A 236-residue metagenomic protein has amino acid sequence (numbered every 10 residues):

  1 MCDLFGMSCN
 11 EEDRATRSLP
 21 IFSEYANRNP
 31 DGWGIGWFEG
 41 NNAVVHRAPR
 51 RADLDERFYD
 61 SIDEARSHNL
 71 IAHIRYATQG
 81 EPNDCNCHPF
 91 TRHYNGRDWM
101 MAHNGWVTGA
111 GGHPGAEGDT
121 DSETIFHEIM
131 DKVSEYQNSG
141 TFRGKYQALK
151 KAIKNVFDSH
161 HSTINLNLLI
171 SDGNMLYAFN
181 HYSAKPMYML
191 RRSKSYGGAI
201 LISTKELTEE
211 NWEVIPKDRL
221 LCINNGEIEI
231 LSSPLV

Functional and structural regions predicted by a protein language model:
M1-E56, L70, A178-A184, I200 (+2 more regions): Extreme N-terminus nucleophile/cap motif
C2, W99-G109: Conserved beta-strand-loop-short alpha-helix elements that form and flank the Mn2+/Mg2+-coordinating active site
M7-N10, H73-Y76, N104, D172-G173 (+3 more regions): Fold-independent oxyanion-binding glycine-rich loops and adjacent beta-strand/coil segments at enzyme active sites
V44, A48, R97, T108-E117: Cytosolic regulatory regions built on CNB/CRP/Popeye-like sensor folds
P49-D60, H68, I74-G96, A110: Short acidic (Asp/Glu) patches
G109-N138: Glycine-rich phosphate-binding loop plus the immediately following alpha-helix
S139-Y182: Catalytic core of PPM/PP2C metal-dependent serine/threonine phosphatase domains
A184-R219: A conserved acidic, glycine/proline-rich C-terminal tail/linker
